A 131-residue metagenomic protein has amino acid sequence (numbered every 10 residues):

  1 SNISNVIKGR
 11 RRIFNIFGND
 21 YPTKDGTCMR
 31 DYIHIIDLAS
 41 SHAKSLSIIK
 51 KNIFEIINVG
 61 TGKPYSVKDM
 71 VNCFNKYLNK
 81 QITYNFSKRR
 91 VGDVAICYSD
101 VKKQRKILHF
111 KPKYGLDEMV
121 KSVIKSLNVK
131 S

Functional and structural regions predicted by a protein language model:
N2-S131: C-terminal substrate-binding subdomain of Rossmann-fold SDR/epimerase-dehydratase oxidoreductases
